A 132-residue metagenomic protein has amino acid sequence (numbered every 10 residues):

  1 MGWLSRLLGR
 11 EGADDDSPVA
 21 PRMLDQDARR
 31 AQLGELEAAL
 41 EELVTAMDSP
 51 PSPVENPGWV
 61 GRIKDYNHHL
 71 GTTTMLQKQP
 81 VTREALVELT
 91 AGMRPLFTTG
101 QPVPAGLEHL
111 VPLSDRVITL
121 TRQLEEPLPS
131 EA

Functional and structural regions predicted by a protein language model:
M1, S5-P21: Low-complexity, charge- and small-residue-enriched intrinsically disordered regions
P21-L24, A28, E41-A132: Long, low-complexity or tandemly repetitive, helically biased scaffold regions used for multimeric assembly/adhesion
